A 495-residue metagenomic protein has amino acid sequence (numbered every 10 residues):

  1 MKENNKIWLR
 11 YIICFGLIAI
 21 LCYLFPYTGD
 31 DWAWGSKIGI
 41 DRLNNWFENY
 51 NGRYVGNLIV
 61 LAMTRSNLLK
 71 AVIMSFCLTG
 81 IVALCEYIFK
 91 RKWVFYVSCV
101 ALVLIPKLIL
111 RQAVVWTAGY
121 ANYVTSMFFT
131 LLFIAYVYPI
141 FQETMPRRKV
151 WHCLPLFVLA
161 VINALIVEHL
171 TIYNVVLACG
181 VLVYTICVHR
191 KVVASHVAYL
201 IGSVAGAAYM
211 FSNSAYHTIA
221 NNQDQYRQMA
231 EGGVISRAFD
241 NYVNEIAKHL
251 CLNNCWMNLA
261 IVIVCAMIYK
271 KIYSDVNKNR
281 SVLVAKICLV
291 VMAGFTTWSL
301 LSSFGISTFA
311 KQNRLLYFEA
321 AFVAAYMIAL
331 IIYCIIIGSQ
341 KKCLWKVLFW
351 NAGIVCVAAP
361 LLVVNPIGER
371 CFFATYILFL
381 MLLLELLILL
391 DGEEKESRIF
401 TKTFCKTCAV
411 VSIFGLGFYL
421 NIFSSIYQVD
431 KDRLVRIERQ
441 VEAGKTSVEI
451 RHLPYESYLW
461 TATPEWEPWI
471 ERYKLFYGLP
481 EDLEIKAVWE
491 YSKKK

Functional and structural regions predicted by a protein language model:
M1-K6, P139-H152, V183-A194, K270-R280 (+2 more regions): Membrane-interface junctions at the ends of membrane-embedded or membrane-associated helices
K2-Y50, Y54, V60, T64-G80 (+4 more regions): Intrinsically disordered, polar/acidic, low-complexity terminal segments
I7-L21, F95-L102, L154-V158, A198-G206 (+1 more regions): Alpha-helical transmembrane segments
L21-L69, T117, E168-C179, V183-I332 (+1 more regions): Transmembrane catalytic cores of multi-pass membrane glycosyltransferases and polysaccharide-assembly enzymes
S75-S98, L132, Y136: Transmembrane-helix motifs of polytopic, lipid-linked glycan transferases
V100-F141, V167, Q312-I332, V355-L386: Membrane-interface micro-motifs in multi-pass membrane enzymes
V150-C179: Membrane-interface alpha helices of multi-pass inner-membrane proteins
K286-M292, I337-V355, L390-L416: Signature aromatic-anchored transmembrane alpha helix within multi-pass, membrane-resident enzymes that catalyze glycan
